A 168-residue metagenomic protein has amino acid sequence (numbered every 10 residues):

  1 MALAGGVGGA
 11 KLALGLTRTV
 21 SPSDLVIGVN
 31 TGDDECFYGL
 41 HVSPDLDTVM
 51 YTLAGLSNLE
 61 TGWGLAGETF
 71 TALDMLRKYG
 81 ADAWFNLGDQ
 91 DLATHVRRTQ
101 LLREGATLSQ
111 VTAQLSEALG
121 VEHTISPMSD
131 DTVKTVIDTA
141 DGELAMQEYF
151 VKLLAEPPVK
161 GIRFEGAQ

Functional and structural regions predicted by a protein language model:
M1-G6, K11-L12, V26-N30: Short, hydrophobic/glycine-enriched beta-strand segments
A10-L14, Q110-V111: Short alpha-helical segments and helix-capping/turn motifs at coil-helix boundaries
L12-S23: A short, Lys/Arg-enriched amphipathic alpha-helix followed by its capping loop at the start of a domain
N30-A167: Electropositive, gly/pro-rich neighborhoods at or near active sites that engage anionic ligands
